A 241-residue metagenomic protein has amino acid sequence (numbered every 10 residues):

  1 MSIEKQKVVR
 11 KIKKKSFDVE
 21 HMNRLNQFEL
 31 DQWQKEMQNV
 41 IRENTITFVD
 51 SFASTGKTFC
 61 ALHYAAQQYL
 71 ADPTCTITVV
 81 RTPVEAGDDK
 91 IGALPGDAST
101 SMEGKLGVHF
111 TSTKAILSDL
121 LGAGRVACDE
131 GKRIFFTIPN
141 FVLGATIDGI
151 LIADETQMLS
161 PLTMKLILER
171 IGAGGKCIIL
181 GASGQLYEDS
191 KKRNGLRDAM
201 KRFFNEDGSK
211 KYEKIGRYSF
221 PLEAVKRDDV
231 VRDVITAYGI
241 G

Functional and structural regions predicted by a protein language model:
S2-N26, Q32-A153, Q157-G241: Conserved helicase motor core of SF1/SF2 NTP-dependent helicases
